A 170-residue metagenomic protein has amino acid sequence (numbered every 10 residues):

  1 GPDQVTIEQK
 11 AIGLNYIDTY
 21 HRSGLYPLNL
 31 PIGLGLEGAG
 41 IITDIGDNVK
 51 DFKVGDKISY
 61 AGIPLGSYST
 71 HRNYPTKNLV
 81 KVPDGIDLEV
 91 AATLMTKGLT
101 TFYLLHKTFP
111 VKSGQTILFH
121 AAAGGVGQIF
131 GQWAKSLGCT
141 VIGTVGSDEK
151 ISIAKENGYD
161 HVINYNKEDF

Functional and structural regions predicted by a protein language model:
G1-G13, S23-G66: Glycine-rich beta-strand-centered segment in the early N-terminal region that forms part of a ligand/cofactor-binding
Q9, R72, T101, A134 (+1 more regions): Terminal peptide-recognition signature
L14, G66, G125, D148-E149 (+1 more regions): Short alpha-helical
G35, D44-I45, A61, L94 (+3 more regions): Active-site-adjacent beta-strand anchor residues
G40-I42, G55-I58, I117, F130-A134 (+2 more regions): Hydrophobic alpha-helical segments that mediate membrane insertion or helix-helix packing
I58-A121: NAD(P)H dinucleotide-binding glycine-rich loop of Rossmann-like/cofactor-binding domains, especially the beta1-alpha1
A123, G127, G131: N-terminal Rossmann NAD(P)H-binding glycine-rich loop of SDR-like oxidoreductase domains
K135-F170: Adenosine-nucleotide cofactor-binding segment
